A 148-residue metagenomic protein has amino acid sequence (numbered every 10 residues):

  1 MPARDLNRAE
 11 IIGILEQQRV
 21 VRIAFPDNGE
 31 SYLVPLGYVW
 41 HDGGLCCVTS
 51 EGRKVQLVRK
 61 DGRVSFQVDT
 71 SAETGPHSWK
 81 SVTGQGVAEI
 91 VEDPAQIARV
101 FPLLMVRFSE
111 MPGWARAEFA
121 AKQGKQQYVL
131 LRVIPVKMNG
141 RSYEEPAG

Functional and structural regions predicted by a protein language model:
M1-P2, P76-G148: Charged, gly/pro-rich active-site loop segments
M1-Q17: Extreme N-terminal tail/first-helix region
D5, Q17-V21, G113-A115: Short Pro/Gly-enriched beta-strand edge/turn motifs at strand-loop
Q18-S50, F66-Q67: Short beta-strand segments
E30, T74-P76: Short glycine/serine/proline-enriched coil/turn segments at secondary-structure junctions
T49-G52, S65-S71, S109-E118: Short acidic (Asp/Glu) patches
S50, D61-T70, K80-E89: Active-site-adjacent structural patch at catalytic or cofactor/ligand-binding sites
V55-K60: Surface-exposed connector loops and short turns at secondary-structure junctions
